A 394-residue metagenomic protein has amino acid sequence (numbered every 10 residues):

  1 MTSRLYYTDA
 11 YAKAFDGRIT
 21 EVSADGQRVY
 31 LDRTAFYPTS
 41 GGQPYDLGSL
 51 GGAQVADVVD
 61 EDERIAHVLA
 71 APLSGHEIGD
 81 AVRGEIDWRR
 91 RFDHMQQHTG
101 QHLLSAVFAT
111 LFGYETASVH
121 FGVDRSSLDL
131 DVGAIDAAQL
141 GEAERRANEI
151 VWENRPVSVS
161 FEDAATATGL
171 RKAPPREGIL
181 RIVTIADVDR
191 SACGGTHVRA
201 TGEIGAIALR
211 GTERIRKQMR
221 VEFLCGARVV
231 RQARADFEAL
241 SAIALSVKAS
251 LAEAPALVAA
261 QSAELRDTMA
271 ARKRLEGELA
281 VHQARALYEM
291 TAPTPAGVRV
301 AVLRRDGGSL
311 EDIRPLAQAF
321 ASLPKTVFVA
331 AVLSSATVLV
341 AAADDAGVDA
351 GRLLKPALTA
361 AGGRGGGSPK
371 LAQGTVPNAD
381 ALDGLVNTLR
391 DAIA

Functional and structural regions predicted by a protein language model:
M1-D80: Conserved nucleotide-binding/hydrolysis modules and their immediate coupling elements across P-loop/ASCE NTPase motors
Q27-L31, D62-P72, S126-D131, V338-V340 (+1 more regions): A generic structural motif
T34-L50, H76-L128, K370: Active/ligand-binding-proximal structured segments within catalytic/core domains that scaffold catalytic residues
G41, H102-L104, L128, G195 (+3 more regions): Divalent metal-coordination and catalytic microenvironments
R90, T110-Q218: Functional cores that coordinate and move charged inorganic groups
E153-E162, A252-P255, R274-E276, F328-L333 (+1 more regions): Flexible, glycine/charged-enriched surface loops at secondary-structure junctions
A192-I204, R299-A394: Glycine-rich, acidic loop segments that terminate in or are immediately followed by a histidine
R210-E213, M219-A227, R231-A296: Hard-cation-handling environments
